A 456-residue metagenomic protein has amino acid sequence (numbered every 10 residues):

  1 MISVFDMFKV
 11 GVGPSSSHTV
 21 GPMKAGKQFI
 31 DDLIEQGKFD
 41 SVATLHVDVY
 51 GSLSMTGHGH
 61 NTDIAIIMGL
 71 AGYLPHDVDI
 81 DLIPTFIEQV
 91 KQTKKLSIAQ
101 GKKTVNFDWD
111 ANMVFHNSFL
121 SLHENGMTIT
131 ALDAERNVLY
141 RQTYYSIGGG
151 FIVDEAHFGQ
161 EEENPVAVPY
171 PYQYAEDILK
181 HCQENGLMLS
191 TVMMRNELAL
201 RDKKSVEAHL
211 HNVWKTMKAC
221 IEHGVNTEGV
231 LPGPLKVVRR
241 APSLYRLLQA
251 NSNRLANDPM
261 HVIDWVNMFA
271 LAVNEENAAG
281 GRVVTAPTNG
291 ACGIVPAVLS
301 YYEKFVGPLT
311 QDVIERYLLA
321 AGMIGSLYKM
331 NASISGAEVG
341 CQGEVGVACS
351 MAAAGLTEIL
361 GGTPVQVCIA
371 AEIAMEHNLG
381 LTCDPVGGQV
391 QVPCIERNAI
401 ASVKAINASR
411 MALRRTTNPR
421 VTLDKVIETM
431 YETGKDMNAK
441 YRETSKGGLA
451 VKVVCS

Functional and structural regions predicted by a protein language model:
I2-F5, V20-M23, K27-Q28, Q36-K102 (+5 more regions): Structured, active/binding-site neighborhoods that engage oxygen-rich ligands
M7, G11, V266-N274, Y317-G325 (+3 more regions): Short alpha-helical scaffolding segments that buttress acidic/His motifs in well-ordered protein cores
F8-G26, A279-V298, V339-C349: Conserved phosphate/anionic-ligand binding catalytic regions in large, soluble enzymes, centered on
S17-I34, P296-P308, A353-G361: Alpha-helical support elements that line or immediately flank enzyme active sites and cofactor-binding pockets
P75-R254: C-terminal regulatory domains involved in ligand/effector binding and gene-expression control
K203-G340, G448-S456: Accessory "access/gating" subregions that flank catalytic or transport cores
L309, A320, S326-A399, M411-R420: Hydrophobic alpha-helical bundle architecture
R420-S456: Extended hydrophobic packing segments that form well-structured cores
